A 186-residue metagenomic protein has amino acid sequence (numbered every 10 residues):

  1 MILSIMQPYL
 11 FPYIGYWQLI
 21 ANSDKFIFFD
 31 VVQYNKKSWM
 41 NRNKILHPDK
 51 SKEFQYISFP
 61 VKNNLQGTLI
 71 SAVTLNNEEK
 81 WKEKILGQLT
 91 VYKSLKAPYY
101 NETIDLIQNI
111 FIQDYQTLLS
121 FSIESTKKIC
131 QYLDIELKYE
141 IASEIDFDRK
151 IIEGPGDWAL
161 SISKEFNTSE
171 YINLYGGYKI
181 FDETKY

Functional and structural regions predicted by a protein language model:
M1-Y186: Residues lining hydrophobic/aromatic ligand-binding pockets adjacent to catalytic sites
